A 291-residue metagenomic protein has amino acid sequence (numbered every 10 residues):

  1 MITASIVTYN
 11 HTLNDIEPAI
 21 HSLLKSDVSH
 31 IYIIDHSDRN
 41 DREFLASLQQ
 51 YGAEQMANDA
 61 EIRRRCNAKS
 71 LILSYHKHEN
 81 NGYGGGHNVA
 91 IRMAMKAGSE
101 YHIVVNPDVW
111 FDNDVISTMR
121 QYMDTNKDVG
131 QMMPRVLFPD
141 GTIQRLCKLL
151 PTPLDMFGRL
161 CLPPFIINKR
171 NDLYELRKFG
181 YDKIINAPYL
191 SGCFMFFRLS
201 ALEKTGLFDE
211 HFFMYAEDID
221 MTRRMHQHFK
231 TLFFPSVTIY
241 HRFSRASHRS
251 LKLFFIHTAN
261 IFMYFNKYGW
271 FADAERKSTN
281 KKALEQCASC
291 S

Functional and structural regions predicted by a protein language model:
H11-K25: Short, well-formed alpha-helical segments that are part of the catalytic scaffolds of diverse glycosyltransferases
S29-R39, H76-K77: Short beta-strand/loop segment that forms part of the nucleotide-sugar
K77-A97: Glycine-rich, basic loop-to-helix element that forms the pyrophosphate-binding segment of sugar-nucleotide handling
S99-W110: Short beta-strand-to-loop acidic/aromatic patch adjacent to the donor-nucleotide binding site
W110-L146: Conserved donor NDP-sugar-binding/catalytic core segment of glycosyltransferases
P151-A187: Short, flexible, basic/aromatic active-site loop/helix in glycosyltransferases
G180-D182, N186-L207, H211-T238: A short, conserved alpha-helix in the catalytic core of glycosyltransferases
R223, Q227-S291: Active-site-adjacent helix/loop segment of glycosyltransferases that harbors family-specific signature motifs
